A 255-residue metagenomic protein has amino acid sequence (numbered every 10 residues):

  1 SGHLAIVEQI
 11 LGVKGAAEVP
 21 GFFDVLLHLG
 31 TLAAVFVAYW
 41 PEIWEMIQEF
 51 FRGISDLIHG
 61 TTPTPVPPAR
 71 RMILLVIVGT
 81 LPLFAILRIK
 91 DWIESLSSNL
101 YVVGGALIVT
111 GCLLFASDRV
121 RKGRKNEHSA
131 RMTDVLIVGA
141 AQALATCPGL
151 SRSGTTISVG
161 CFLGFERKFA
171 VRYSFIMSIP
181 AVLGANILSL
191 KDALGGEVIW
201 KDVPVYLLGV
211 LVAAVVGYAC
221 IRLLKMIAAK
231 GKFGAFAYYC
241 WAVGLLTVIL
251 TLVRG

Functional and structural regions predicted by a protein language model:
S1-G255: Multi-pass membrane proteins that catalyze or facilitate reactions on polyprenyl-/lipid-phosphate substrates and their
